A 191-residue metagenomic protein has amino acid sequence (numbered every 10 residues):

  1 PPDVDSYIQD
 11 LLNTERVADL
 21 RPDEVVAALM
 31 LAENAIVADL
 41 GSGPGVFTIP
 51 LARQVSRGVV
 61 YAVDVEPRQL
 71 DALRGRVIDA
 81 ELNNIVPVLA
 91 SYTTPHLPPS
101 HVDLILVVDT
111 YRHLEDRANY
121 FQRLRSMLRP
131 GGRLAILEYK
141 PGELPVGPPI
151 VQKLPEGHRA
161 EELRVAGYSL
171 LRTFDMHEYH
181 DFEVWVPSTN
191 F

Functional and structural regions predicted by a protein language model:
P1-A32, I36: Class I SAM-dependent transferase core
L31, Q54-V55, L128-R129: A generic alpha-to-beta junction signature in SAM-dependent methyltransferases
A38, G43-P95: Class I SAM-dependent methyltransferase SAM/SAH-binding core
P95-L104: A short acidic, Gly/Pro-enriched loop at the edge of an enzyme's catalytic core that lines a small-molecule cofactor
D103-R117: A short SAM/SAH-binding and catalytic strip from SAM-dependent methyltransferases
A118-R133: A short glycine-rich, Lys/Arg-flanked "PGG" loop and its adjoining helix->strand segment in the class I
A135-A160: Conserved class I S-adenosyl-L-methionine
R172-F191: Core SAM-dependent methyltransferase catalytic element
